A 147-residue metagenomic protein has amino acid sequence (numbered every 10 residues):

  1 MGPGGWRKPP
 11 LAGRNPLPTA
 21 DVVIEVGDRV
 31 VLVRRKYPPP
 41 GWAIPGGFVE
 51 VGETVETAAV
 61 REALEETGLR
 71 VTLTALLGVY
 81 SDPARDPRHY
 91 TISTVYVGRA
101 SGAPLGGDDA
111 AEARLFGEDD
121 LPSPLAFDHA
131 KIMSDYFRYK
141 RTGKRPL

Functional and structural regions predicted by a protein language model:
M1-D21: Acidic, metal-coordinating catalytic segment for phosphate/diphosphate chemistry, firing primarily on the Nudix
P16, P40, R88-I92: Residue-level preference for beta-strand/loop junctions
P18-A20, D28, I92-T94, A111: Change "...and in nucleic-acid phosphodiester-cleaving endonucleases..." to "...and in nucleic-acid processing enzymes
V26-E65: Conserved Nudix-box catalytic region and its N-terminal flanking loop in Nudix hydrolases and closely related
L69-G78: A short coil-to-beta-strand element that immediately follows conserved catalytic motifs
Y80-P104, D135-Y136, K140: Active-site-adjacent beta-strand/loop module that shapes the phosphate/pyrophosphate-binding cleft
V97, L105-R138: NUDIX/MutT-family hydrolases
